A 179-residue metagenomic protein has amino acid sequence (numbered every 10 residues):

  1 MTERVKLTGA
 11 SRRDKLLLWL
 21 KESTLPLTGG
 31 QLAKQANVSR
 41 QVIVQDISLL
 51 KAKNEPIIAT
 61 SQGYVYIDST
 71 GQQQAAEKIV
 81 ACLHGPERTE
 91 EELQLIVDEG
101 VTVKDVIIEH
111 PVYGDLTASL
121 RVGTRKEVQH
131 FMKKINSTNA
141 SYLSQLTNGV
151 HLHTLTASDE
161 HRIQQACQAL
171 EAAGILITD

Functional and structural regions predicted by a protein language model:
M1-K34: Extreme N-terminal segment that seeds HTH/winged-HTH DNA-binding domains in transcriptional regulators
L7, L20, N37, L83-H84 (+1 more regions): Residue-level marker of alpha-helix boundaries and capping positions
D14, L18, Q45-S48, Q94 (+2 more regions): Solvent-exposed alpha-helical segments within well-ordered globular domains of core cellular machineries
P26-A59: N-terminal helix-turn-helix
G30, T60-S61, V106, Q145: Residue-level detector of family-conserved "landmark" positions at structurally sensitive sites
I57-D68: Minor-groove-contacting beta-hairpin "wing" of winged helix-turn-helix DNA-binding domains
Q74-D179: Mid-protein regulatory/catalytic core that forms ligand/cofactor-binding pockets and protein-protein interaction
